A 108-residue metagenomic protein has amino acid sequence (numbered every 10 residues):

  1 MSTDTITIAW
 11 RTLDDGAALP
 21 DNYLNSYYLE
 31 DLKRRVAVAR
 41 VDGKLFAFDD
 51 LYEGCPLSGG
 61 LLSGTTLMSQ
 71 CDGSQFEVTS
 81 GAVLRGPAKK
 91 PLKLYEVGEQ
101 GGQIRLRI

Functional and structural regions predicted by a protein language model:
M1-G64, E77-V78, L94-I108: N-terminal pre-ligand scaffold of iron-sulfur
Y52, S69-C71: Short cysteine clusters
Q75, A82-E96: C-terminal structural segments of small proteins and small subunits
